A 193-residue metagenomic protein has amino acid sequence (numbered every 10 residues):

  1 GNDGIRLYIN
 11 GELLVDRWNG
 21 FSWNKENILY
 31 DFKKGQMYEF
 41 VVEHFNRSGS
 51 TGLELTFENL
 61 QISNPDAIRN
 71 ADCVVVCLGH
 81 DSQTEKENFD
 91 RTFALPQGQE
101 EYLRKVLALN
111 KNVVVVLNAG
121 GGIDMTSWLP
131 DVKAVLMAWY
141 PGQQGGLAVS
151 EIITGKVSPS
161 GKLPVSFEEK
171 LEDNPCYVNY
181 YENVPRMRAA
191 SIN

Functional and structural regions predicted by a protein language model:
G1-N193: C-terminal non-catalytic regions of proteins with extracellular/luminal or membrane-system context
